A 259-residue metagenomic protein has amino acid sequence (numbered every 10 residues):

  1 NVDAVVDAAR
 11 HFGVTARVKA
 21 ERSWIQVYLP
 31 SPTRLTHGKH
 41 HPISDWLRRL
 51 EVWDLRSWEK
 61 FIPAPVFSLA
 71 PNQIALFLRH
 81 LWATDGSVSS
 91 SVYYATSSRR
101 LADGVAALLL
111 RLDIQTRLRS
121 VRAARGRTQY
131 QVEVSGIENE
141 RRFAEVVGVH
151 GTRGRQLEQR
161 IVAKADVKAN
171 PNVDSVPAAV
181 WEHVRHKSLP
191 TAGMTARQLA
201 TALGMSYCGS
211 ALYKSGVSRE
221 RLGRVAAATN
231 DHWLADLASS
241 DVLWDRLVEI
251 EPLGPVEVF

Functional and structural regions predicted by a protein language model:
N1-F259: Internal intein/HINT superfamily modules and their associated LAGLIDADG
